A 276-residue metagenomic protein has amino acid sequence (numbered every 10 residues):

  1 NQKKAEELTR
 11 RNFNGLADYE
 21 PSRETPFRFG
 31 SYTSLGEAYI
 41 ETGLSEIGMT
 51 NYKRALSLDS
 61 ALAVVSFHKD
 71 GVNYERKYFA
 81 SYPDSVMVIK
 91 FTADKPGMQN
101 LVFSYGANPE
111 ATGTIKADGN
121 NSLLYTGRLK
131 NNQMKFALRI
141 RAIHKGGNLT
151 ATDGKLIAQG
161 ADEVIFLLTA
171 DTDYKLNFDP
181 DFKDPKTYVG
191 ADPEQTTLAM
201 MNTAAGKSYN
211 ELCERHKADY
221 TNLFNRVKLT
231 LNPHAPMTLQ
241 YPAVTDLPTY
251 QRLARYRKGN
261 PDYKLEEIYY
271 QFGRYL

Functional and structural regions predicted by a protein language model:
N1-L276: Aromatic-residue-lined binding/catalytic grooves and analogous aromatic/hydrophobic interfacial grooves in multimeric
